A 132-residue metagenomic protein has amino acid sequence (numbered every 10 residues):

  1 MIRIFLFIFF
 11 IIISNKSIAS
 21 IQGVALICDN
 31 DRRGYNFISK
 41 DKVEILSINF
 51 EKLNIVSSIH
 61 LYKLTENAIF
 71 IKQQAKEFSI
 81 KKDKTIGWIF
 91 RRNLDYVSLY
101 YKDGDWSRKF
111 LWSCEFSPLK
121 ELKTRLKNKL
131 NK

Functional and structural regions predicted by a protein language model:
I4-K16: Sec-dependent N-terminal signal peptides
S17-I21: Boundary at the C-terminal end of the N-terminal hydrophobic targeting segment
G23-N54, F78-I89: Short, solvent-exposed loop/hinge segments that bridge or flank secondary-structure elements
L26, I69, W112: A broad, low-specificity signal marking well-ordered, structured residues that form hydrophobic/aromatic
G34-N36, Y62, Y100: Assembly/interface hotspot detector across virion components, adhesins/toxins, and nucleic-acid enzymes
S47, K72-K132: Beta-sheet ligand-binding and adhesion/scaffold domains
S47-Q73: Predominantly extracellular/secreted and cell-surface proteins with exposed, flexible low-complexity segments
